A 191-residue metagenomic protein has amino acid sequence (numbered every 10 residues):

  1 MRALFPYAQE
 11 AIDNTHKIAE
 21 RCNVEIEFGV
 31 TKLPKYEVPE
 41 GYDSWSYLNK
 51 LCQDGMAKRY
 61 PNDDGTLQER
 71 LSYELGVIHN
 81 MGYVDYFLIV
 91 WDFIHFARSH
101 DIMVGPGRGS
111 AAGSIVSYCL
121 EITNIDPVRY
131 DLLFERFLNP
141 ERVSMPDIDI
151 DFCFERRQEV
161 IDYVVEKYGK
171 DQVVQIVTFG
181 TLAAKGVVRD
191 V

Functional and structural regions predicted by a protein language model:
M1-V191: Phosphodiester-processing cores and adjacent nucleic acid-binding clamps
